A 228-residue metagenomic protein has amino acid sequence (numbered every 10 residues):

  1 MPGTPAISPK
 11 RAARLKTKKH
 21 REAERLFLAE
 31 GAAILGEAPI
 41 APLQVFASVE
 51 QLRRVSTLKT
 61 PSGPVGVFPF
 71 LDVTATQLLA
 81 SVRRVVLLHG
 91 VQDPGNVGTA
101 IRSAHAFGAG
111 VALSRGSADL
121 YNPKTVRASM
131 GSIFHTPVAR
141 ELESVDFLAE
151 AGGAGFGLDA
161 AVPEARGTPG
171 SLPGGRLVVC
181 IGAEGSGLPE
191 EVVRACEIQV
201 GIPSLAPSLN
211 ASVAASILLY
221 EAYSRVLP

Functional and structural regions predicted by a protein language model:
M1-F46, S117-D119: Boundary-proximal intrinsically disordered activation/regulatory segments immediately upstream of a helical core
L26-I34, P42-A47, V138-R140, A154-D159 (+1 more regions): Short, hydrophobic beta-strand segments that form beta-sheet elements in well-ordered domains
F27, H89-G90, S114-R115, R140 (+3 more regions): Glycine- and other small-residue-rich loops at beta-strand/loop junctions that grip anionic moieties
G31, Q92-A100, S208-A214: Amphipathic alpha-helical repeat scaffolds
A47-A75: Glycine/small-residue-rich loop that forms an oxyanion/phosphate-binding "nest" at active or ligand-binding sites
G66, S103-A109, S117-F134, P189-P228: Structured adenosyl-cofactor binding patch, chiefly the S-adenosyl-L-methionine
D72-V73, Q77-A161: RNA substrate-binding interface of SAM-dependent RNA methyltransferases
F156-A206, A211: Active-site/ligand-binding-proximal alpha/beta "capping" segment
